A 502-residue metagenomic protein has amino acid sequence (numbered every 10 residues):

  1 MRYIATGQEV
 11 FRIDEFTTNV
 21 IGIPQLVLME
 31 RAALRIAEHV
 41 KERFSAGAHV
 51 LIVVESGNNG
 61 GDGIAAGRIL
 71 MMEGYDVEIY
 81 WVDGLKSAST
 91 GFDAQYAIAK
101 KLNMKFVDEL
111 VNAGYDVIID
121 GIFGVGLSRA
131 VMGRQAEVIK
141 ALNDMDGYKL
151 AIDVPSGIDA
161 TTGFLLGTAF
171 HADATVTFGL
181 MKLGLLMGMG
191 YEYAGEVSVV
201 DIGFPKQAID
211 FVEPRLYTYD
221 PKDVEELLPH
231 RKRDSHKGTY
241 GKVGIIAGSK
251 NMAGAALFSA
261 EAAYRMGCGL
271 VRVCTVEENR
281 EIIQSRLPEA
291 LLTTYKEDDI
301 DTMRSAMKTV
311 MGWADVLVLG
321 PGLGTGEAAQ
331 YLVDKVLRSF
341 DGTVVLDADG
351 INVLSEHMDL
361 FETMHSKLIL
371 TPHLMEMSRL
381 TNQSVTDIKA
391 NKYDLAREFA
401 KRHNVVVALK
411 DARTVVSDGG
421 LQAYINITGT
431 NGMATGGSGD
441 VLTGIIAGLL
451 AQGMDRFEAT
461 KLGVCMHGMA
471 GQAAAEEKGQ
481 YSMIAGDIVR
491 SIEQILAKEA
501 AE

Functional and structural regions predicted by a protein language model:
M1-E78, S89, L186-V344, N352-I369 (+1 more regions): Small-residue (G/A/S/T)-rich helix-start motifs and N-terminal tracts that mark the onset
A37-G121, A130-I152, L332, R397: Nucleotide and nucleotide-moiety/phosphate-recognizing core
W81, D120-G126, M377-N382: Acidic/polar active-site rim loop that often engages polyanionic ligands
D83-K86, P155-S156, E278, G350: Short beta-alpha junction loops
A97-N103, G124-V131, A290-E297, G429-M433: Short, structured secondary-structure boundary patches
Y115-V117, I122-P214: Internal gly/pro-rich beta-alpha loop/helix module that stabilizes soluble enzyme cofactors or their anionic handles
